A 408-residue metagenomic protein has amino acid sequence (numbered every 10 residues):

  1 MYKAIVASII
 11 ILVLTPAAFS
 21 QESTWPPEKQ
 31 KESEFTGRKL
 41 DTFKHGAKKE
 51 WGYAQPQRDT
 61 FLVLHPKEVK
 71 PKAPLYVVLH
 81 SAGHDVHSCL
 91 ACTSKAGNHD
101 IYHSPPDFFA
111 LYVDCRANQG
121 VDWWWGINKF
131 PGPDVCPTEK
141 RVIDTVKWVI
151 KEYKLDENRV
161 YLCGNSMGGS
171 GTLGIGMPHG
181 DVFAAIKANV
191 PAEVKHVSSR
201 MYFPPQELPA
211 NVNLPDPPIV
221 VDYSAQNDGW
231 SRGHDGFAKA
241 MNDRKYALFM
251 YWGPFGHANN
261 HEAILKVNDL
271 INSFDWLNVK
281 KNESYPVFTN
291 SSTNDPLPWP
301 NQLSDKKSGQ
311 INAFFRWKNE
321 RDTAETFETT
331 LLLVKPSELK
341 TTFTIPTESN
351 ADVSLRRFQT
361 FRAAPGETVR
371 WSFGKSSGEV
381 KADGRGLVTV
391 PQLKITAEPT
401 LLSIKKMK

Functional and structural regions predicted by a protein language model:
V6-T15: Bacterial N-terminal signal peptides
F19-L75, K239, S376-S377, R385: A domain-start/cap signature at the N-terminus of enzymes
E22-P26, R58, R244-F249, F255-K408: Alpha/beta-hydrolase-fold serine-hydrolase catalytic core, especially in secreted/extracellular enzymes
K70, I127-M167, M177, V182: Gly/Ser-rich "nucleophile elbow"/oxyanion-hole loop immediately N-terminal to the catalytic nucleophile in hydrolases
K70-L75, P105-A110, L155-V160, H179-I186 (+2 more regions): Loop/turn elements at helix/coil->beta-strand transitions in domains of secreted/extracellular proteins
L75, S81-T145: Active-site machinery of serine-nucleophile hydrolases
E157-L208, N213: Primarily recognizes the serine-hydrolase "nucleophile elbow" in alpha/beta-hydrolase and SGNH/GDSL folds
P191-N282: The feature captures the conserved acid-bearing segment of alpha/beta-hydrolase catalytic domains
